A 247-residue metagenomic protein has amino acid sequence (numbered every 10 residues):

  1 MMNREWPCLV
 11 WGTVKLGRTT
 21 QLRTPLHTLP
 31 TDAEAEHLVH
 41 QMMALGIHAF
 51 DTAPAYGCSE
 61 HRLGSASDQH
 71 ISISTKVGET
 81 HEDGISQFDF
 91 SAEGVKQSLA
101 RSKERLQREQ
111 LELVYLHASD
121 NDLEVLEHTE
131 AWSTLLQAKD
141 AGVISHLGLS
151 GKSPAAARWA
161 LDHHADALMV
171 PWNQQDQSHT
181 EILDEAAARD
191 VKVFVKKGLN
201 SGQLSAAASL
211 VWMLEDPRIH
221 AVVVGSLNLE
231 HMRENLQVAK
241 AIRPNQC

Functional and structural regions predicted by a protein language model:
M1-S72: N-terminal binding-site loop/beta-alpha segment at the start of enzyme catalytic domains that lines or forms
M2-E5, L63-S72, K103-E109, R158-H163 (+1 more regions): Acidic (Asp/Glu)-rich catalytic clusters
W11, M42, F50, L63 (+8 more regions): Conserved, mostly hydrophobic/aromatic
L16-A33, T80-K96, D120-E124, Q203-L204: Active-site mouth loops of central-metabolism enzymes
A44-I47, R108-L111, I144, A165 (+1 more regions): A structural motif
H70-G84, V114-H117: A short, structured active-site edge motif that brings together acidic residues
G94-Y115, Q137-A141: CE4/NodB-like, metal-dependent polysaccharide N-deacetylase domain that modifies extracellular/periplasmic N-acetylated
S119-C247: Beta/alpha (TIM)-barrel catalytic core signal, keyed to glycine-rich beta->alpha loops juxtaposed to Asp/Glu that bind
